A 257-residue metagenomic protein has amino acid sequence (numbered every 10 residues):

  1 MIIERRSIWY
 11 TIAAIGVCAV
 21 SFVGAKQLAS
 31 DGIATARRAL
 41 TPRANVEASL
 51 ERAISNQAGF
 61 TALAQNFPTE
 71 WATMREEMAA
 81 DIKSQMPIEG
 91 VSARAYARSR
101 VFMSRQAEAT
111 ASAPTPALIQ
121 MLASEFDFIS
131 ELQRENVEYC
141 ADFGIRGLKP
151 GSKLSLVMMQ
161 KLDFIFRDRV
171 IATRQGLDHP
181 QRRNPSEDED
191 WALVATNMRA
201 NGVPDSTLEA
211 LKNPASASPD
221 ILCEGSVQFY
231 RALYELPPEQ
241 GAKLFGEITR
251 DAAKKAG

Functional and structural regions predicted by a protein language model:
M1-R6: Short, Lys/Arg-rich N-terminal segment immediately upstream of the first membrane anchor
W9-Q27: Hydrophobic membrane-insertion alpha-helices, especially the h-region of bacterial N-terminal signal peptides
V23, Q27-R146: N-terminal Sec/ER secretory leader and immediately downstream segment of secreted/extracellular precursors
L122-S130, R169, T173-Q175, R199-N201 (+2 more regions): Signature of soluble extracytoplasmic/periplasmic domains of secreted precursors and cell-surface proteins
F126-P214: Extended amphipathic alpha-helical interaction segments
P204-G257: A cross-kingdom marker for long, charged
